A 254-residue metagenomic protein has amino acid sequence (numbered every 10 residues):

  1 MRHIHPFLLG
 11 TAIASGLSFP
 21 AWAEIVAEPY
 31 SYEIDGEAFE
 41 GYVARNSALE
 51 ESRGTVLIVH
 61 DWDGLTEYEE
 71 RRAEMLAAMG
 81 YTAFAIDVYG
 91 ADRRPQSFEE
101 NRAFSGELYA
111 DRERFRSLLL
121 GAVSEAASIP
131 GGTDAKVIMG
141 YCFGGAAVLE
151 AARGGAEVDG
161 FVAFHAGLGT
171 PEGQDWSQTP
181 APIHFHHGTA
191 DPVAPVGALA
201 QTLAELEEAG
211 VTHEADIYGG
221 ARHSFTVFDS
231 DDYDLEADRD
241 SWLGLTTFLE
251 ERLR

Functional and structural regions predicted by a protein language model:
P29-I129, S224, D229: Serine-hydrolase catalytic machinery in alpha/beta-hydrolase-like enzymes
Y42, E207-R254: C-terminal catalytic histidine-bearing segment of alpha/beta-hydrolase fold enzymes
R72, P195-E205: Short alpha-helix in the alpha/beta-hydrolase fold that links the catalytic acid
P130-Y141: Alpha/beta-hydrolase fold nucleophile elbow
I138-G140, F164, H186: Short beta-strand immediately N-terminal to the catalytic nucleophile in serine-hydrolase-like folds
G140-G144, V148: Gly/Ala-rich beta-loop-alpha elbow adjacent to hydrolase catalytic centers
E157-G167: A conserved short beta-strand
F185-H187, D191: Short beta-strand/loop motif that positions the catalytic acidic residue of the alpha/beta-hydrolase fold
